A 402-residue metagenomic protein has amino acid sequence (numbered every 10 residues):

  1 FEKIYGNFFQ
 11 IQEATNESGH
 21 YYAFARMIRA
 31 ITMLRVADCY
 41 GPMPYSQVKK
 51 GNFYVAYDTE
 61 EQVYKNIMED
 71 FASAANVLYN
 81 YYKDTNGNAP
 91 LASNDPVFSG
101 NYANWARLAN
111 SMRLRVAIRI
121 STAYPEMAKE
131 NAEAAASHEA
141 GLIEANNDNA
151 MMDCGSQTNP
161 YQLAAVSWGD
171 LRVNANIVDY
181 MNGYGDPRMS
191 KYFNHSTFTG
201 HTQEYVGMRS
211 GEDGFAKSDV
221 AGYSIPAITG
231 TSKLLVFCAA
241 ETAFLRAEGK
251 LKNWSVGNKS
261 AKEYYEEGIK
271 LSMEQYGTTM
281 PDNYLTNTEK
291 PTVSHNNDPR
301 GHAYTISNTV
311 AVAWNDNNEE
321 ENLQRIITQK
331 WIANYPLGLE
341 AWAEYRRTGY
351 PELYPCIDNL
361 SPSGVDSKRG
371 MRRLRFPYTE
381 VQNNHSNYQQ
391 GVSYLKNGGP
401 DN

Functional and structural regions predicted by a protein language model:
F1-I28, T32-M280, D316-Q324, Q329: Structured, solvent-exposed acidic/aromatic patches
M273-N402: C-terminal functional modules
